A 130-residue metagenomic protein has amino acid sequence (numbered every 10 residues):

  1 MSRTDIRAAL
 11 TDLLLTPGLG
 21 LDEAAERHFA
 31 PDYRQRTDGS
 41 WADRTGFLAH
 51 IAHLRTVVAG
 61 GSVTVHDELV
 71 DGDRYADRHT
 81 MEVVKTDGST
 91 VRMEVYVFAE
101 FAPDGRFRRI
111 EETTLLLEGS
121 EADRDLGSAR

Functional and structural regions predicted by a protein language model:
M1, A42-T45: Residues at secondary-structure transition points
M1-D32: Short acidic-aromatic low-complexity motifs
A8-L15, L48-R130: A beta-strand edge to alpha-helix "cap/lid" segment located at domain peripheries
L21-D22, R44, D104: Residues at or immediately preceding the N-termini of alpha-helices
A24-H28, G46-H53: Residue-level detector of alpha-helical secondary structure
P31-D43, L54-R55: A short gly/proline-enriched turn/hairpin at secondary-structure junctions
